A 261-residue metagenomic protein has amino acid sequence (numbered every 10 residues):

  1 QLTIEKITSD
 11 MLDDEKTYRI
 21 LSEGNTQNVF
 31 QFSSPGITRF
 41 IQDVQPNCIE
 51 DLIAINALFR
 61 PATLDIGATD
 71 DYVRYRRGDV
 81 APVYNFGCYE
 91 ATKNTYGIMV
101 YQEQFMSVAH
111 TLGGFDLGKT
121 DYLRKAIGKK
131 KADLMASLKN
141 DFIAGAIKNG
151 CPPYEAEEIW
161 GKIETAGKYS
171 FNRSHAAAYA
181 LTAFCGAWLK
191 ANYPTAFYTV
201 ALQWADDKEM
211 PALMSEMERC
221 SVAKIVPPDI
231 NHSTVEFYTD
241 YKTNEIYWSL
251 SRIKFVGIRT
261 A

Functional and structural regions predicted by a protein language model:
Q1-A261: Noncatalytic, beta-rich nucleic-acid-contacting surfaces in large DNA/RNA-processing enzymes
